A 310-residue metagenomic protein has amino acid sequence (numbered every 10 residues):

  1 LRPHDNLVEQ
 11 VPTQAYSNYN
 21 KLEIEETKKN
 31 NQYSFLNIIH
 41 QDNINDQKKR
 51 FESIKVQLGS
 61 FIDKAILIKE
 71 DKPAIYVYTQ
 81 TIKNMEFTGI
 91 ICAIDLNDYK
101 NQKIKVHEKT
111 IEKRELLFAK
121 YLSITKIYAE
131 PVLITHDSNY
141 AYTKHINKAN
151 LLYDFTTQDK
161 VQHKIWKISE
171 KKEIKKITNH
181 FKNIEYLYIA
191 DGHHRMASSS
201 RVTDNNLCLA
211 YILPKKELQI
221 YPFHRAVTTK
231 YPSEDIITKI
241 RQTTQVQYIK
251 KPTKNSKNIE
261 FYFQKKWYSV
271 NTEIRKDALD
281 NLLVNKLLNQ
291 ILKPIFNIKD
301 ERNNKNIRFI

Functional and structural regions predicted by a protein language model:
L1-I310: Surface-exposed, charge/polar-rich loops and edge strands
